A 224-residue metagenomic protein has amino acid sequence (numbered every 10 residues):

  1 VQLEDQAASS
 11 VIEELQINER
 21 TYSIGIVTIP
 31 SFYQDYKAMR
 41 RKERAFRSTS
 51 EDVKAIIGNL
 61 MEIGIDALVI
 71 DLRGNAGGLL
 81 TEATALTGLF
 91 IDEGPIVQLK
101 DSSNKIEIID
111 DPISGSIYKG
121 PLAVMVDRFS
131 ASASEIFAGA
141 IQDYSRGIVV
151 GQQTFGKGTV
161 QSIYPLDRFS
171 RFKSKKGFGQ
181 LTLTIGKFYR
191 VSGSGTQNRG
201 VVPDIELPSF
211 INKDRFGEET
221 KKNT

Functional and structural regions predicted by a protein language model:
V1-R171, K187: Cleft-lining beta-strand/loop regions that shape enzyme active-site pockets
S23-I26, Q180-T182, K222: A residue-level signal for beta-strand positions that form part of recognition/binding surfaces within mature
I91, N104, V150, L183 (+3 more regions): Residue-level signal for pocket-adjacent positions within structured domains
N104, P121, F172-S174, E206-L207 (+1 more regions): Short, intrinsically disordered/low-complexity patches at protein termini and at juxtamembrane boundaries
S130-S132, K175-T196: Metal-dependent DNA phosphodiester-chemistry modules and their immediately adjacent helices/loops in DNA-processing
I163-P165, G177-G179, V201: Acidic, S/T/G-rich, low-cysteine, solvent-exposed domains in lumenal/extracellular/periplasmic regions of secretory
R190-V191, G195-T224: Conserved functional hotspot residues or short segments at active or partner-binding sites across diverse domains
